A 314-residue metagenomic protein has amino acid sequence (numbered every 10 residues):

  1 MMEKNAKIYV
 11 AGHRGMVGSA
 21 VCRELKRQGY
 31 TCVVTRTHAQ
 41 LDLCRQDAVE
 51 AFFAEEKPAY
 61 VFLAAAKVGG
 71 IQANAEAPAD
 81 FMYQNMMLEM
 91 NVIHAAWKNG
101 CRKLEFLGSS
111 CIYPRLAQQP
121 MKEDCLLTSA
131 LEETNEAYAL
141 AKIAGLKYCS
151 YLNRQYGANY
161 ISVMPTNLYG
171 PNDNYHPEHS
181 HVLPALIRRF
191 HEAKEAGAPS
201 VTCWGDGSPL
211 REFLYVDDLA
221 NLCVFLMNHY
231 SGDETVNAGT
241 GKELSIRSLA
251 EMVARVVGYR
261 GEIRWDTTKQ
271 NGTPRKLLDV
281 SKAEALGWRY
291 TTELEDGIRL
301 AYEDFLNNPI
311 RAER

Functional and structural regions predicted by a protein language model:
K4, M90-N135: Conserved Rossmann-fold NAD(P)-dependent oxidoreductase catalytic core, especially the SDR/UDP-sugar
A11, R36, V61-K67, L104-S110 (+1 more regions): SDR active-site strand-loop-helix element
A11-G12, M16, A20-E24, Q28 (+1 more regions): C-terminal substrate-binding subdomain of Rossmann-fold SDR/epimerase-dehydratase oxidoreductases
K26-A51: Adenosine-cofactor binding site in Rossmann-like domains, unifying the SAM/SAH pocket of S-adenosylmethionine-dependent
Q46-M86, A95-K98: NAD(P)H-binding glycine-rich loop region in Rossmannoid oxidoreductase-like domains and their noncatalytic homologs
E89-M90, I143-S150, L183-R188, A220-N221 (+1 more regions): Conserved active-site helix of classical SDR/Rossmann-fold NAD(P)-dependent CH-OH oxidoreductases
K103, G108-S109, L146-N174, P184-I187 (+1 more regions): Conserved beta-loop-beta element that borders a ligand/cofactor-binding pocket
A137, A141: Active-site helix of classical SDR
